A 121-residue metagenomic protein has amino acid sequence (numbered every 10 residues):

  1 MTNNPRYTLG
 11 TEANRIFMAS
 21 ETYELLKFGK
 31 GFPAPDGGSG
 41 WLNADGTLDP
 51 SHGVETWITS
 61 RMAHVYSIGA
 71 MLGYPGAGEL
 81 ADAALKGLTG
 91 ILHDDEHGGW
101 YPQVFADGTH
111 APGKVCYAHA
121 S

Functional and structural regions predicted by a protein language model:
M1-S121: Glycan-recognition and catalytic cores of secretory/periplasmic carbohydrate-active enzymes
